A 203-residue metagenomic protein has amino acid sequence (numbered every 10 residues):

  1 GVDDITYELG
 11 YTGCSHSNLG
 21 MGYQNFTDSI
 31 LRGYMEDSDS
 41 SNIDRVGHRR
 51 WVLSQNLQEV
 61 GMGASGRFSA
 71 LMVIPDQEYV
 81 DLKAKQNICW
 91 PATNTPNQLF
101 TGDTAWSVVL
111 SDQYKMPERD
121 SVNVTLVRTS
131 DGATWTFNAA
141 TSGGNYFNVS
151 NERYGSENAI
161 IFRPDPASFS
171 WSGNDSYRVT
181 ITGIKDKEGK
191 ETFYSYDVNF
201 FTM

Functional and structural regions predicted by a protein language model:
G1-D4: Conserved alpha-helical segments that form or flank metal/cofactor-binding pockets of metalloenzymes
Y7-A70: A well-ordered secondary-structure block
S65-G66, L99-T101, V149-E157: Short, ordered beta-strand-loop transition motifs
S69-G132, F201-M203: N-terminal non-catalytic regions of secreted/periplasmic and cell-surface proteins
T95-Q98, W135, T141, G183 (+1 more regions): Eukaryotic low-complexity, intrinsically disordered acidic/proline-rich regions prevalent in transcription/chromatin
A105-T129, R153-K190, Y194-V198: Extracytoplasmic/surface-exposed domains of secreted proteins that mediate cell-envelope carbohydrate/peptidoglycan
A133-R153: Solvent-exposed serine/threonine-rich low-complexity stretches and specific carbohydrate-binding patches
